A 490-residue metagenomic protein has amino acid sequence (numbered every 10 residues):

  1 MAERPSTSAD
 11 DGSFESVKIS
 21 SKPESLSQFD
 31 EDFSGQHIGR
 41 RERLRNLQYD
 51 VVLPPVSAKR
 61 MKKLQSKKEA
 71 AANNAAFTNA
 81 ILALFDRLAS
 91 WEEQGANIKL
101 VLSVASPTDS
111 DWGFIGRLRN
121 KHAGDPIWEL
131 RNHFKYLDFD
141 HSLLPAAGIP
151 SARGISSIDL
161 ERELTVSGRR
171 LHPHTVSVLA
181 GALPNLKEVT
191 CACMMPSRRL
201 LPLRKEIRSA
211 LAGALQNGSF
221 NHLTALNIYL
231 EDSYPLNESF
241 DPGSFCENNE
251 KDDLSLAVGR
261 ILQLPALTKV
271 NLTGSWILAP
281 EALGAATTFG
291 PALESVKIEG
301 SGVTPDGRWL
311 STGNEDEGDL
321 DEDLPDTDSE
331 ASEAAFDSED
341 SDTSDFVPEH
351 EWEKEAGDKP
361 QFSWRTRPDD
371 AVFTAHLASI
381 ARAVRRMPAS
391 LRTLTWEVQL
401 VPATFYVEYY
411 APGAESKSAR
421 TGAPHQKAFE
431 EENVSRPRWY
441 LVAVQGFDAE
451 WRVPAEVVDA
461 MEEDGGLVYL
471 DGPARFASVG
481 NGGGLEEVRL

Functional and structural regions predicted by a protein language model:
M1-I38, L186, N217-L223, L236-S239 (+3 more regions): Basic, amphipathic N-terminal segments that precede the first structured/catalytic domain
M1-T78, F85-R87, W91-I115, R119-F139 (+2 more regions): Hydrophobic regular-secondary-structure patch
E3-G12, F29-R40, A83-G95, P126 (+6 more regions): Leucine-rich repeat
F14, L44, N97-K99, I155 (+6 more regions): Conserved hydrophobic position(s) of the canonical leucine-rich repeat
I19-S21, Q48-P55, L100-D109, D159-V166 (+7 more regions): Concave beta-strand-loop units of leucine-rich repeat
H37-K59, P235-L236, K297-D321: Short, solvent-exposed beta-strand-terminating loops
D86-W91, L278, A282-L490: Leucine-rich solenoid repeat modules
S156-L283: Beta-propeller domains
